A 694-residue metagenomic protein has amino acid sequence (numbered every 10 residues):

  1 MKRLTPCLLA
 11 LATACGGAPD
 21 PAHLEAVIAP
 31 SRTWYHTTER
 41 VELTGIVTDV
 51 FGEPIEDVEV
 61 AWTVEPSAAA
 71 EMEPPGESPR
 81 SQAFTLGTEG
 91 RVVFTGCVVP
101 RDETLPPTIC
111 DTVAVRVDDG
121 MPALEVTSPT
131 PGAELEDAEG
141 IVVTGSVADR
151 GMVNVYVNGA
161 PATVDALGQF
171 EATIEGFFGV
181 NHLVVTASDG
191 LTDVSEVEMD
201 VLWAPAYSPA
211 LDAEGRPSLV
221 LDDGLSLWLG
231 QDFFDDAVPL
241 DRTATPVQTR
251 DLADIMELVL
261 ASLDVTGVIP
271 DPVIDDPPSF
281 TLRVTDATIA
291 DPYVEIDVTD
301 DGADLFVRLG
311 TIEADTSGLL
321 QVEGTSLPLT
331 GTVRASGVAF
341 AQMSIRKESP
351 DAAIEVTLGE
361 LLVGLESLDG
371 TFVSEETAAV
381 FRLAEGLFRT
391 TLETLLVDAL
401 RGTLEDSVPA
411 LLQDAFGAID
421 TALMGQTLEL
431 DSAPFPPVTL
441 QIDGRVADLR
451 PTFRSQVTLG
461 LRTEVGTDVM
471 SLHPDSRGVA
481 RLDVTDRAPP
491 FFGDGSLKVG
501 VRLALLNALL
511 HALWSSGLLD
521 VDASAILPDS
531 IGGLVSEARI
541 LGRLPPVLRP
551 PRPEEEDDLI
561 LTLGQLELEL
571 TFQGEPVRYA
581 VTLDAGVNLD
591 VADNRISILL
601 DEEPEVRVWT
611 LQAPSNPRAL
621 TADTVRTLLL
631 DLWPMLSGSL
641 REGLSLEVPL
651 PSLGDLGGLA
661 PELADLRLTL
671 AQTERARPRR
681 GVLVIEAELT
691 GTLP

Functional and structural regions predicted by a protein language model:
G16-V50, P54, S67-A69, L105-E125 (+1 more regions): Short S/T/G/P-enriched beta-strand
T33-E39, G132-E139: Short, solvent-exposed loop/linker segments at the N-terminal edge of repeated beta-sheet extracellular domains
V41, G90-F94, G179-L183: Exposed beta-strand face motif in extracellular beta-rich ectodomains
T48-A69, R150-A160: Short flexible loop/turn segments that cap and initiate beta-strands
T63-S81, G132-E134, A162-D165: Low-complexity "stalk/linker" and mucin-like segments enriched in Ser/Thr/Pro/Ala/Gly
F84-G90, T173-V180: Surface-exposed, short loops/turns at beta-strand junctions within beta-sandwich domains
A204-R308, T371-P694: Extended, low-charge, aliphatic-rich alpha-helical segments
